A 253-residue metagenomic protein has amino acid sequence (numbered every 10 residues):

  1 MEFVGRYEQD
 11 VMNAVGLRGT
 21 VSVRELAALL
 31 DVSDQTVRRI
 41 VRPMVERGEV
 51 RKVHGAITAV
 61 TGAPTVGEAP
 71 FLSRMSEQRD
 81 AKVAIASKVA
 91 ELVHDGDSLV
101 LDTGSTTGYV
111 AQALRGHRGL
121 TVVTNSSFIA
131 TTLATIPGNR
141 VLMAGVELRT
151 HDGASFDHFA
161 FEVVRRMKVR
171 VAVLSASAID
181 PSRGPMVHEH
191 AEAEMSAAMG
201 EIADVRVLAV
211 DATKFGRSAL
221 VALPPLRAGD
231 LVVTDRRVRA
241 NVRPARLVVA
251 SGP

Functional and structural regions predicted by a protein language model:
E2-N13, L17-R24, D31-S33, E46 (+2 more regions): Conserved phosphate- and dinucleotide-binding cores of soluble alpha/beta proteins, encompassing both enzyme active
E2-V100, A111-G116, A134-G138: HTH-adjacent hinge/linker in prokaryotic transcriptional regulators
Q78, L99, V122, G153 (+1 more regions): Glycine- and other small-residue-rich loops at beta-strand/loop junctions that grip anionic moieties
G96, H117-G119, A203, G229: A general structural motif
T103-S105: Glycine-rich N-terminal segment of FAD-binding domains in flavoprotein oxidoreductases, spanning the beta-loop-helix
R115-L120, H190-A191: A glycine- and small-aliphatic-rich helix-loop capping segment at beta-alpha/alpha-beta transitions that lines
G119-V122, L247: Short, compositionally biased
